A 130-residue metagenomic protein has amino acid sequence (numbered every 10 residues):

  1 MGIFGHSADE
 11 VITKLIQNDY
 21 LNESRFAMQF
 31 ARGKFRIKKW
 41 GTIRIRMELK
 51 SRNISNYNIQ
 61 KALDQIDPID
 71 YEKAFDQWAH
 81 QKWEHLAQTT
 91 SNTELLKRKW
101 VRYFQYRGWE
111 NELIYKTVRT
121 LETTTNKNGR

Functional and structural regions predicted by a protein language model:
M1-R130: An alpha-helical, amphipathic repeat domain used for nucleic-acid recognition, typified by the mTERF helical solenoid
